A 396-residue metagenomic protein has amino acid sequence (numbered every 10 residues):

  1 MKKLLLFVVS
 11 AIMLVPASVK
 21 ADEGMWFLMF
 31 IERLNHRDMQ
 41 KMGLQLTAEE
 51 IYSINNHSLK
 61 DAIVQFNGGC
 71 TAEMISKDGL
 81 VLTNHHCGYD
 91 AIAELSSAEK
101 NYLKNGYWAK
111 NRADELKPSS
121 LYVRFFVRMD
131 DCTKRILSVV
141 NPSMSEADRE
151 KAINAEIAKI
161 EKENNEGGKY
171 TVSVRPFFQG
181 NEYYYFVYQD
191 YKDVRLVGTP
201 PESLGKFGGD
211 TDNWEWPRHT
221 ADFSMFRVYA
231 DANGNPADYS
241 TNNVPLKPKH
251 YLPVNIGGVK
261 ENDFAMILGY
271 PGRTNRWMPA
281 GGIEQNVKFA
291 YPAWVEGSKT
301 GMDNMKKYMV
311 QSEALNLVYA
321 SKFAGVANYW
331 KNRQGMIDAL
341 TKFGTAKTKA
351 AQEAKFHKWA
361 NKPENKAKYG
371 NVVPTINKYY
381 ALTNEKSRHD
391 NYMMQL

Functional and structural regions predicted by a protein language model:
K3-A11: Sec-dependent N-terminal signal peptides
L4-L5, P16-L396: Terminal presequence/propeptide segments associated with secretion/organelle targeting and zymogen/polyprotein
